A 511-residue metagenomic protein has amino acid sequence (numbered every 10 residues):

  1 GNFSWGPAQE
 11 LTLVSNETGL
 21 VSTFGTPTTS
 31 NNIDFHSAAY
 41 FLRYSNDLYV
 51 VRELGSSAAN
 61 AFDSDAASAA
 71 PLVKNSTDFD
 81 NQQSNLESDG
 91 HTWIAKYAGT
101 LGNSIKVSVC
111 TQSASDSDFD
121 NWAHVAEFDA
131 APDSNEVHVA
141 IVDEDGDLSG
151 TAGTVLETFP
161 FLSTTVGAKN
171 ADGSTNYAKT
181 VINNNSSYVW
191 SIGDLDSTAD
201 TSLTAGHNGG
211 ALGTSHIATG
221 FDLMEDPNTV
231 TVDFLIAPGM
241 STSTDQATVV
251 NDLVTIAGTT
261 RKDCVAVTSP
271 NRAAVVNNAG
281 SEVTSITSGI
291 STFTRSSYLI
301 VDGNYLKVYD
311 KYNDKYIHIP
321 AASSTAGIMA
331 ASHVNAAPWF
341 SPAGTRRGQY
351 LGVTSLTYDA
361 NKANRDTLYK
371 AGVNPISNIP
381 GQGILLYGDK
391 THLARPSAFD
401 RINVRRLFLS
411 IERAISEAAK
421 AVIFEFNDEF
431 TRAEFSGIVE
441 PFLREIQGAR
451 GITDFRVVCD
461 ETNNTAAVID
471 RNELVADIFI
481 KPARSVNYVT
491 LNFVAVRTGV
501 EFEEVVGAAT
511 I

Functional and structural regions predicted by a protein language model:
G1-L72, T77-D80, H91-T92, D143-G146 (+5 more regions): Structured, hydrophobic secondary-structure cores that serve as assembly/anchoring elements
T18-F24, L72, S76-G167, E434: Extended, beta-strand-rich, solvent-exposed assembly scaffolds of outer structural proteins
V50, L72, F79, G167 (+2 more regions): Generic N-terminal leader/processing signal
A131-D133, V155, N170-N176, I182-N184: Feature activates predominantly on carbohydrate-active enzymes
T180-G193: Low-complexity, serine/threonine/proline-enriched polar segments
